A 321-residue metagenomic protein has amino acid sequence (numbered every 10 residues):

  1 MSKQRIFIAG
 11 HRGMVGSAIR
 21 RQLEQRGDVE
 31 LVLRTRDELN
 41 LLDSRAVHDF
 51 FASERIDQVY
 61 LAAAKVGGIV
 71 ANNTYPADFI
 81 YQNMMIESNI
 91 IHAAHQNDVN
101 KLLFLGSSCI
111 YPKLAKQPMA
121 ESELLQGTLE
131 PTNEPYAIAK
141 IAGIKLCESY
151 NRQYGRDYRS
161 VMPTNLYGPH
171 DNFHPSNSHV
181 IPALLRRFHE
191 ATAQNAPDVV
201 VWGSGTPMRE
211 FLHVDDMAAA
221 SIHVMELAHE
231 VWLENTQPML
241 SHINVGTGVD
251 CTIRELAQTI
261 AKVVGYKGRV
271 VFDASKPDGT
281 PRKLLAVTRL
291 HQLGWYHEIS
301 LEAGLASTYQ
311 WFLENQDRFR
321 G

Functional and structural regions predicted by a protein language model:
K3, A9-G10, M14, A18-Q22 (+2 more regions): C-terminal substrate-binding subdomain of Rossmann-fold SDR/epimerase-dehydratase oxidoreductases
A9, R34, V59-K65, L102-S108 (+1 more regions): SDR active-site strand-loop-helix element
E24-D49: Adenosine-cofactor binding site in Rossmann-like domains, unifying the SAM/SAH pocket of S-adenosylmethionine-dependent
L42, I110-Y111, L166-G168, V180-I181 (+1 more regions): Conserved sequence/active-site signature of Rossmann-fold short-chain dehydrogenase/reductase
S44-M84, Q96: NAD(P)H-binding glycine-rich loop region in Rossmannoid oxidoreductase-like domains and their noncatalytic homologs
S88-N133, R159: Conserved Rossmann-fold NAD(P)-dependent oxidoreductase catalytic core, especially the SDR/UDP-sugar
K101, G106-S107, I144-N172, P182-L184 (+2 more regions): Conserved beta-loop-beta element that borders a ligand/cofactor-binding pocket
P135, A139-A142: Active-site helix of classical SDR
